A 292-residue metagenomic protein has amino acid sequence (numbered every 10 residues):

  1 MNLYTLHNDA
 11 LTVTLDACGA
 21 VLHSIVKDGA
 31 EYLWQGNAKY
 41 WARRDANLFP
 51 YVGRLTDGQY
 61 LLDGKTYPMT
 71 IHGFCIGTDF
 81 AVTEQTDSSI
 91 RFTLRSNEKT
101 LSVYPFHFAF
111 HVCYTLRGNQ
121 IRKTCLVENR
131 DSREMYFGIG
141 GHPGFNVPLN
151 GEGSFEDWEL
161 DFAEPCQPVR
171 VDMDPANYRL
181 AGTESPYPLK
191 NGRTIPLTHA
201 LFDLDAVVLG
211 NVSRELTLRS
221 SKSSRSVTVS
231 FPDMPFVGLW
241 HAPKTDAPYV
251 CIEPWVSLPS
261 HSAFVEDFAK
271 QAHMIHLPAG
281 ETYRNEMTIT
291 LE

Functional and structural regions predicted by a protein language model:
M1, T83-S89, L209-V212, K244: Short, ordered beta-strand-loop transition motifs
M1-L62, T66-T70, V212-P235, Y283-L291: Beta-strand-rich N-terminal accessory domains
Y4, I90-F92, F110-V112, K123 (+5 more regions): Hydrophobic residues positioned within well-ordered beta-strands of beta-sheet architectures
S24-V26, R133-I139, D172: Short, hydrophobic/aromatic beta-strand segments
K65-G118: Extended, loop-rich substrate-binding clefts of extracytoplasmic carbohydrate-active enzymes
S96-P148: Acidic, contiguous internal or C-terminal segments within carbohydrate-active enzymes that form a structured patch used
V147-P232: Active-site/ligand-binding surface loops and adjacent short beta/alpha elements that line catalytic pockets across
R225-E292: Active-site pocket scaffolds in enzymes
